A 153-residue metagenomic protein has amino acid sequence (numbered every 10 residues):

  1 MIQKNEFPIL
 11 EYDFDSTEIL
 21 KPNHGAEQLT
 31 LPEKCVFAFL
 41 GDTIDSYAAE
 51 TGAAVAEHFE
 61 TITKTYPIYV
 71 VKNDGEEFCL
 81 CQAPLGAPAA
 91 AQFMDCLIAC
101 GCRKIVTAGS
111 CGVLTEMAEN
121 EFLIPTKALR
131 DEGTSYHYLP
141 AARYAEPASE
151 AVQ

Functional and structural regions predicted by a protein language model:
M1-V106, G112-Q153: Accessory terminal and edge-of-domain segments that mediate assembly/interaction and cofactor placement around
